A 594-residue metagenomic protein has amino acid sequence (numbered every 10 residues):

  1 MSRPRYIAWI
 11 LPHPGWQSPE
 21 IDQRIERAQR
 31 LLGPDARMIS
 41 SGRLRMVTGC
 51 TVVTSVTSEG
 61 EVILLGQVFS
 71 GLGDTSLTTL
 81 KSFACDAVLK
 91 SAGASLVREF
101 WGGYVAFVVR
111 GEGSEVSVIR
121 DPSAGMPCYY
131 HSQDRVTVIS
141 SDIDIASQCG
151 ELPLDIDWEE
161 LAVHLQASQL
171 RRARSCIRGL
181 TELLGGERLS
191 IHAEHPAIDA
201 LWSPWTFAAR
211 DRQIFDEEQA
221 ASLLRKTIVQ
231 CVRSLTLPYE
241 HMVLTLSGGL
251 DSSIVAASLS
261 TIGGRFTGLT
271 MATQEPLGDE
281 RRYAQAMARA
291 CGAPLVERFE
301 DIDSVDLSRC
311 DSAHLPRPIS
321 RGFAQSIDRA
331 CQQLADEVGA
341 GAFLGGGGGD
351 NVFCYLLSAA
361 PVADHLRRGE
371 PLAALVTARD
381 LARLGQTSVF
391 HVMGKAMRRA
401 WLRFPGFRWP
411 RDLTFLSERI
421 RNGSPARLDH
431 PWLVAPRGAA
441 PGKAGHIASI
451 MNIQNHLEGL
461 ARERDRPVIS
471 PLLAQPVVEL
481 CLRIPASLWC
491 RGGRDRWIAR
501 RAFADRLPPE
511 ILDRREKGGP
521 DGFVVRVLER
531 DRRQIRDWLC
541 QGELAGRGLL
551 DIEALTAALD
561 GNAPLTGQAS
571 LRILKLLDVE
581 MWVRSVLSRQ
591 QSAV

Functional and structural regions predicted by a protein language model:
M1, I10-S18, E112-S117, D121-P122 (+8 more regions): ATP-dependent adenylate-handling active sites, centered on carboxylate activation for C-N bond formation
M1-T51, A378, L571: Extreme N-terminus nucleophile/cap motif
S2, V47, V97-G102, D121-S123 (+2 more regions): A short catalytic or substrate-binding loop motif that flags glycine-/basic-rich loops and adjacent residues that bind
P4-G15, R24, E61, G71-L77 (+1 more regions): N-terminal segments that mediate ammonia production and transfer in glutamine-dependent amidotransferase systems
I63-D121, A221-P238, L244-T245: Conserved short alpha-helical segments that host acidic/polar catalytic motifs at enzyme active sites
A94-S95, E151, D155-W158, W432-G445 (+3 more regions): Structural motif
E160-L170, H446-N455, L571-L587: Short, hydrophobic/amphipathic alpha-helical patches that form generic packing surfaces within helical domains
L507-T566: PAPS-dependent sulfotransferase catalytic core
